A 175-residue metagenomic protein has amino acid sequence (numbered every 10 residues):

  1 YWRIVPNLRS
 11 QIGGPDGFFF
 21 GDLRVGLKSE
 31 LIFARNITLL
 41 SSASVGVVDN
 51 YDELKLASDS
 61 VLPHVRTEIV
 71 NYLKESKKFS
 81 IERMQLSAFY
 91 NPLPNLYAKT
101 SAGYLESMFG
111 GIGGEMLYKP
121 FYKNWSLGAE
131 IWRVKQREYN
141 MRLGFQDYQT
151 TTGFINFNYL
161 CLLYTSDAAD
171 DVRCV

Functional and structural regions predicted by a protein language model:
Y1-F20, E30-I155, Y159: Outer-membrane pore/translocation modules
G46, D170-D171: Disulfide-stabilized cysteine-rich extracellular repeat microdomains
Y164-A169: Conserved small/polar residues in nucleotide/adenosyl-binding loops
R173-V175: Predominantly the C-terminal beta-signal and adjacent terminal strand-loop region of outer-membrane beta-barrel
